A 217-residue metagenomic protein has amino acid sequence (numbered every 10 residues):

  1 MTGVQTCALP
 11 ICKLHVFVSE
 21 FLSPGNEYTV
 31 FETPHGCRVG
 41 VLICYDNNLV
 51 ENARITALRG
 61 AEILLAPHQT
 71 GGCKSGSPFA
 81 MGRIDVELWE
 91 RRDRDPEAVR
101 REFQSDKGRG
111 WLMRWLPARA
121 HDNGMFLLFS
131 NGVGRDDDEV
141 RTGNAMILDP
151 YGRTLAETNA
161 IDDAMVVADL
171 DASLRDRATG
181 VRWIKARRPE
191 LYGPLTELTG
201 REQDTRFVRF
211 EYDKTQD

Functional and structural regions predicted by a protein language model:
T2-L9: Short, small-residue-biased leader/transition segments that mark boundaries at the very start of proteins
V4, T29, A145-I147, M165-A168: Short beta-strand scaffold segments in enzyme catalytic cores
P10-K13, I43, E157-A160: Short clusters of small/polar residues that mark proteolytic maturation junctions
I11, F31, S130, T158 (+1 more regions): Hydrophobic residues at beta-strand termini and immediately following loops that shape nucleotide-binding pockets
C12-E27, D162-G180: A short, polar/charged loop-to-alpha-helix boundary motif
V30-E62, A66-H68, L174-D217: Cysteine/selenocysteine-centered motifs that mediate thiol-based redox chemistry or coordinate metal-sulfur cofactors
R38, N47-M165: CN hydrolase (nitrilase-like) catalytic-core segments centered on the catalytic cysteine and neighboring Lys/Glu
